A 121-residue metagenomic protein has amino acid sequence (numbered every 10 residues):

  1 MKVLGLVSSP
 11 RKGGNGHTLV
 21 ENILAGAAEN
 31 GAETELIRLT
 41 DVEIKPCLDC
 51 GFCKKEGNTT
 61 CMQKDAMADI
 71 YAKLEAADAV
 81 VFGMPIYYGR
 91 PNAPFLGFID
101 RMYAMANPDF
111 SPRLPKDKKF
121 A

Functional and structural regions predicted by a protein language model:
M1-P108: N-terminal beta1-alpha1-beta2 submodule of the flavodoxin-like/Rossmannoid cofactor-binding fold
A93-P94, N107-A121: Short, glycine-/small-residue-rich phosphate/pyrophosphate-handling segment
